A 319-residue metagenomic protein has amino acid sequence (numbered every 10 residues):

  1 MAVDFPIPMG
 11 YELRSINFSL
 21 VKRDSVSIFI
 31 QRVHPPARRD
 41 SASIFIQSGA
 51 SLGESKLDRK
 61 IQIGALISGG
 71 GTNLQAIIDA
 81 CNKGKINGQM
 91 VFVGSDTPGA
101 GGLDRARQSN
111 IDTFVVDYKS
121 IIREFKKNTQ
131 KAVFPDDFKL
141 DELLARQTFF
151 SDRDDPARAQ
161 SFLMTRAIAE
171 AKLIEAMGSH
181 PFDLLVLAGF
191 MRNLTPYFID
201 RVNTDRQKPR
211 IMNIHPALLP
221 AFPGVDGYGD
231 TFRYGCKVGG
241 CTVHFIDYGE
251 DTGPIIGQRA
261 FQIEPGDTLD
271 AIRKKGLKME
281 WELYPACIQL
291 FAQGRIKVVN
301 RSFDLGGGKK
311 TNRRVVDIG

Functional and structural regions predicted by a protein language model:
A2-H34, R38-G319: One-carbon transfer enzymes
